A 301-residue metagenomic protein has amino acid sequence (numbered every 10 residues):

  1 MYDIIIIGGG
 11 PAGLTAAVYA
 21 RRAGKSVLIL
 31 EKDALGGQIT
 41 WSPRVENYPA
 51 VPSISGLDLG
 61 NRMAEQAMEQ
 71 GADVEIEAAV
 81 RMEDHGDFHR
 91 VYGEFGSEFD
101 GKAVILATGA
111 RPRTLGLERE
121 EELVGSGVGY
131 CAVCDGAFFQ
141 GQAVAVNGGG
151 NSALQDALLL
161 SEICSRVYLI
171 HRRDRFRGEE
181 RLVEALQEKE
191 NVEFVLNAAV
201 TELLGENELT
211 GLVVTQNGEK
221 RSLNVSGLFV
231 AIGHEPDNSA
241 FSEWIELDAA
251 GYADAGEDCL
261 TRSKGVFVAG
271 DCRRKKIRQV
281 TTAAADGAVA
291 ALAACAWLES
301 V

Functional and structural regions predicted by a protein language model:
M1-D3, I76-E77, Q140-Q142, N197 (+1 more regions): Phosphate-coordination loops involved in phosphoryl transfer and adenosine-cofactor binding
Y2-Q70, G148, S152-E179, D248: Beta1-alpha1 glycine-rich phosphate/pyrophosphate-binding loop at the start of Rossmann-like nucleotide-binding domains
V45, G60, A67, I76 (+11 more regions): A general structural signal for well-ordered alpha-helical segments in protein cores
A67-G93, E98-D100, S161-E257, A296-S300: A Rossmann-like FAD-binding core segment of flavoenzymes
V74-F95, F99-F138: Glycine/small-residue-rich loop that forms an oxyanion/phosphate-binding "nest" at active or ligand-binding sites
G116, E122-F138, I232-Q279, D286-V289 (+1 more regions): FAD-site-proximal beta/loop scaffold in flavoenzymes
